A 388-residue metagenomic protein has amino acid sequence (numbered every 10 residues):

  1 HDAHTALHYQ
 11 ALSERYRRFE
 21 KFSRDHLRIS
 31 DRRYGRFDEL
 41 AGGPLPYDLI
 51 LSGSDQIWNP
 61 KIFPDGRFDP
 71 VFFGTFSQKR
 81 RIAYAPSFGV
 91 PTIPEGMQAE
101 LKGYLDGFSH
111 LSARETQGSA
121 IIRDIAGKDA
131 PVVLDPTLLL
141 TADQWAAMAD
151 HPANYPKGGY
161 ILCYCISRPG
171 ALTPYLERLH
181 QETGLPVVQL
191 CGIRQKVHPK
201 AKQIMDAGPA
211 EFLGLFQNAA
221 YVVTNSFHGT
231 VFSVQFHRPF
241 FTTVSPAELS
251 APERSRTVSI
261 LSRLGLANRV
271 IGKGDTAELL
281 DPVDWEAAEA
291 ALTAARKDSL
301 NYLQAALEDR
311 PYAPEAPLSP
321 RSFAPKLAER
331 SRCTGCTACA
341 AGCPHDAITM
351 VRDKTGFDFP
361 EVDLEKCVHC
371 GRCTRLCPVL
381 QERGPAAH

Functional and structural regions predicted by a protein language model:
H1-P325: Active-site anion-handling motifs in enzyme catalytic cores
N59-P60, T92, C370-G371, P385-A386: Short active-site-adjacent helix-start/loop capping segments
D124, A130-V133, D143, P360 (+1 more regions): Terminal amphipathic helices with adjacent charged low-complexity linkers/tails
C163-C165, C191, C336, C370-C373: Generic recognition of cysteine residues
A207, P252, T334, A338 (+1 more regions): Conserved active-site and cofactor/substrate-binding residues in soluble primary-metabolism enzymes
S233, A387-H388: A short glycine/small-residue-enriched secondary-structure motif
P317-G335, I348-H369: Ferredoxin-like iron-sulfur electron-transfer modules
A338-E361, G371-A387: Iron-sulfur cluster-binding cysteine motifs and their immediate structural context in ferredoxin-like electron-transfer
